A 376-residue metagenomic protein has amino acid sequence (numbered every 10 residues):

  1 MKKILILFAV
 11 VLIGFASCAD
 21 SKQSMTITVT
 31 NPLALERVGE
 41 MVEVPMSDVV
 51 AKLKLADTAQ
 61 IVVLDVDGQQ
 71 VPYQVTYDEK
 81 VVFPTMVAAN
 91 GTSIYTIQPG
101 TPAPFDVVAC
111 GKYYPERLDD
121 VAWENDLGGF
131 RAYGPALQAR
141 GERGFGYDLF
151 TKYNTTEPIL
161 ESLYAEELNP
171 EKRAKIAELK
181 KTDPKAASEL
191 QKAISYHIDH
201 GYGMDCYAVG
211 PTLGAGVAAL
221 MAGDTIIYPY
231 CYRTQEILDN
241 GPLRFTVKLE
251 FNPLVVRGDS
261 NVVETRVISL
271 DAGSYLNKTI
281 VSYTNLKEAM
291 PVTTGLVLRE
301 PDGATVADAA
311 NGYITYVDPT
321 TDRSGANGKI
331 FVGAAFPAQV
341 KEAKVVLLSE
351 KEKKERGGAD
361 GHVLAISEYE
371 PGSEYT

Functional and structural regions predicted by a protein language model:
I4-I13: Sec-dependent N-terminal signal peptides
S21-K112, R117-L118, G144-Y147, T151-I159: Alpha-mannosidase-like glycoside hydrolase catalytic domains involved in N-glycan trimming, generalizing to other
K22-S24, E288-E350: Polysaccharide-binding surfaces and accessory modules of carbohydrate-active proteins
A56-K80, V255-D259, E300-V317, K344-E352: Solvent-exposed beta-strand/loop surfaces of large extracellular or lumenal domains
K80, T85-V87, F336-T376: Beta-strand-rich recognition/accessory modules
T101-D224: Solvent-exposed N-terminal domain segments of exported/luminal and surface proteins
T234-V292: Acidic, contiguous internal or C-terminal segments within carbohydrate-active enzymes that form a structured patch used
